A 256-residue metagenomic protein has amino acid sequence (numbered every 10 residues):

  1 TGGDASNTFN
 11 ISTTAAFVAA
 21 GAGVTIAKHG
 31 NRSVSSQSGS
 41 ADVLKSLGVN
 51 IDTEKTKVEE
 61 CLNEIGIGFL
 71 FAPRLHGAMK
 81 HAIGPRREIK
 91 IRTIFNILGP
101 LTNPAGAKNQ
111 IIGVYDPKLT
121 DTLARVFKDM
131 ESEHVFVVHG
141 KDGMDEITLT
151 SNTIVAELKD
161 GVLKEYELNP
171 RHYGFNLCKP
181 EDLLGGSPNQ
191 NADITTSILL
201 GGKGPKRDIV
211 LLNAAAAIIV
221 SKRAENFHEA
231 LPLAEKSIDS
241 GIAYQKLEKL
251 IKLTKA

Functional and structural regions predicted by a protein language model:
T1-S33: Active-site cofactor/substrate anionic-group-binding motifs, chiefly glycine- and Lys/Arg-rich phosphate-binding loops
D4, T8-F9, G23, K45-D52 (+2 more regions): Glycine-rich anion-binding loops and their surrounding alpha/beta cores
N31-Q37, C61, H76: Short, glycine/charge-rich beta-strand/loop segments that flank catalytic centers and engage negatively charged groups
R32-N50: Active-site-proximal loop->helix
